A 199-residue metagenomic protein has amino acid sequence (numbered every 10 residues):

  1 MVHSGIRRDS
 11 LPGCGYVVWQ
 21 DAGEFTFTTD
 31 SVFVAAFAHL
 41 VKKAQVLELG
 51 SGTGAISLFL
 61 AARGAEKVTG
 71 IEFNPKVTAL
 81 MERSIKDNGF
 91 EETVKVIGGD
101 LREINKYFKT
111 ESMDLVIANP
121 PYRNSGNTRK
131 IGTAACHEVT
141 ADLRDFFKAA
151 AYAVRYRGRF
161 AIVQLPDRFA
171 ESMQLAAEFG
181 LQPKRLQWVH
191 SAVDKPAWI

Functional and structural regions predicted by a protein language model:
V2-V41: Class I SAM-dependent transferase core
P12, L40, F90, A177-G180: Short, structurally constrained coil/turn elements that cap an alpha-helix or connect an alpha-helix to the following
V17, K67, T93-K95, Q182-R185: Conserved beta-strand segments of alpha/beta enzyme cores
W19, D142-W198: Conserved Class I SAM-dependent methyltransferase catalytic core
E24-F27, T53, D194: Short glycine/threonine-rich catalytic loop with a Thr-x-Gly-x-Asp
A36-K109, L115-A118, R123-R129: Conserved SAM/SAH cofactor-binding pocket of Class I
P120-D145, A149: Mobile active-site "lid"/loop adjacent to the S-adenosyl-L-methionine
